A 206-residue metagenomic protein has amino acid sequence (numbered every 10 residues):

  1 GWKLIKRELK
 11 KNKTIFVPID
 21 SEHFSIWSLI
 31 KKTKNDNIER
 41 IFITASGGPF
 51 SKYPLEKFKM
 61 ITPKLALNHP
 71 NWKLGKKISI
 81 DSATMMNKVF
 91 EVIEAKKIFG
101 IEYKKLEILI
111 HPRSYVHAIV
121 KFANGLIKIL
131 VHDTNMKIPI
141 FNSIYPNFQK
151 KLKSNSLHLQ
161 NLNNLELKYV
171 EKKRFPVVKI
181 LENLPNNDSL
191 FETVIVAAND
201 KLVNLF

Functional and structural regions predicted by a protein language model:
G1-F206: Catalytic, metal-anchored helix/loop core of enzyme active sites in primary metabolism
